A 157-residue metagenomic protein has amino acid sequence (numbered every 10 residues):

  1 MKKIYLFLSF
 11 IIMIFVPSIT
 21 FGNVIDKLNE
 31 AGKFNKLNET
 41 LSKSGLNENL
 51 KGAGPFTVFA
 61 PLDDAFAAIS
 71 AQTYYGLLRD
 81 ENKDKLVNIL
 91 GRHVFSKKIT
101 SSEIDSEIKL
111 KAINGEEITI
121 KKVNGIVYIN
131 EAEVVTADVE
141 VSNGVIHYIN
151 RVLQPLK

Functional and structural regions predicted by a protein language model:
M1-F7: Positively charged n-region of N-terminal signal peptides that target proteins for export
I4, S18-K157: Mature, structured domains of secreted/extracytosolic soluble proteins
L8-V16: Bacterial N-terminal signal peptides
